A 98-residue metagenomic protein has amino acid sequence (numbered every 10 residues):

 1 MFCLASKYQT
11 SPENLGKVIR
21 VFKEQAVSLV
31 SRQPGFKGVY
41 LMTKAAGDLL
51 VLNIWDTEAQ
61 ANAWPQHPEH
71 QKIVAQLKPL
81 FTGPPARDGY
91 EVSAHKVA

Functional and structural regions predicted by a protein language model:
M1-L49, I54-E69, P79-A98: Short S/T/G/P-rich N-terminal loop/turn motif that feeds into the first structured element of a domain
K72-I73: A common structural junction motif
Q76: Catalytic-core regions built around general acid/base machinery
